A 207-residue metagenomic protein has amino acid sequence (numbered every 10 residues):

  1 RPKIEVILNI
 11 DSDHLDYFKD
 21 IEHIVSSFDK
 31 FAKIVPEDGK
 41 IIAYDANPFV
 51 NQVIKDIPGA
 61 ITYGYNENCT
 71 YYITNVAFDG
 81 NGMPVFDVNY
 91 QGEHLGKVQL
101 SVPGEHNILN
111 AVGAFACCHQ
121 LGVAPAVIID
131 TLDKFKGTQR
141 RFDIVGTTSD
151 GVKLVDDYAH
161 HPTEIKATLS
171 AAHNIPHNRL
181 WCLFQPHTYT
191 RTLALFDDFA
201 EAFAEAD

Functional and structural regions predicted by a protein language model:
P2-L154, H177, A202-A204: Acidic, Mg2+-coordinating active-site environments of NTP-dependent enzymes
T138, Y158, T163-D207: Active-site beta-alpha connecting loops in nucleotide-dependent enzymes
